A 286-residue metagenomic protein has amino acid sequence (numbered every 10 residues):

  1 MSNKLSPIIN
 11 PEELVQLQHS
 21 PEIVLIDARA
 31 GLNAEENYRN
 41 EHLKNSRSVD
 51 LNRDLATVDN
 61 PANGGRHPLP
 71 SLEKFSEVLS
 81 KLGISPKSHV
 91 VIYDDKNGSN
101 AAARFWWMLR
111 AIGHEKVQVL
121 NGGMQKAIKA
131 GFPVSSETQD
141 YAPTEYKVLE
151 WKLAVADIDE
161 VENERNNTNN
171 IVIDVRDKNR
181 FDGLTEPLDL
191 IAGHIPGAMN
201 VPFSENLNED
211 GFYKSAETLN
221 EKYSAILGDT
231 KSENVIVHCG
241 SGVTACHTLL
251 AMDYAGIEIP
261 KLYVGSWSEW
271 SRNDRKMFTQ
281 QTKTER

Functional and structural regions predicted by a protein language model:
M1-R286: Cytosolic catalytic domains that perform sulfur/thiol-centered chemistry
